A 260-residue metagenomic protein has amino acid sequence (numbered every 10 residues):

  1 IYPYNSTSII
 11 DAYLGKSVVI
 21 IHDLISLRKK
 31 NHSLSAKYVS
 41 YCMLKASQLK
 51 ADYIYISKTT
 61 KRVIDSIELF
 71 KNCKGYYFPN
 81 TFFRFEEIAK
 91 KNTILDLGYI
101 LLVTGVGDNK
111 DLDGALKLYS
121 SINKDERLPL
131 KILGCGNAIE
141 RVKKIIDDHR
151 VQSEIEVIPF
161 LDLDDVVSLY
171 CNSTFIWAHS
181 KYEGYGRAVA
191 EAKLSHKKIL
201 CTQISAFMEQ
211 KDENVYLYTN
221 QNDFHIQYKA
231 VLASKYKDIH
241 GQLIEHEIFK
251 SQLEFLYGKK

Functional and structural regions predicted by a protein language model:
I1-K260: Carbohydrate transferase catalytic cores enriched for Leloir-type hexosyltransferases
